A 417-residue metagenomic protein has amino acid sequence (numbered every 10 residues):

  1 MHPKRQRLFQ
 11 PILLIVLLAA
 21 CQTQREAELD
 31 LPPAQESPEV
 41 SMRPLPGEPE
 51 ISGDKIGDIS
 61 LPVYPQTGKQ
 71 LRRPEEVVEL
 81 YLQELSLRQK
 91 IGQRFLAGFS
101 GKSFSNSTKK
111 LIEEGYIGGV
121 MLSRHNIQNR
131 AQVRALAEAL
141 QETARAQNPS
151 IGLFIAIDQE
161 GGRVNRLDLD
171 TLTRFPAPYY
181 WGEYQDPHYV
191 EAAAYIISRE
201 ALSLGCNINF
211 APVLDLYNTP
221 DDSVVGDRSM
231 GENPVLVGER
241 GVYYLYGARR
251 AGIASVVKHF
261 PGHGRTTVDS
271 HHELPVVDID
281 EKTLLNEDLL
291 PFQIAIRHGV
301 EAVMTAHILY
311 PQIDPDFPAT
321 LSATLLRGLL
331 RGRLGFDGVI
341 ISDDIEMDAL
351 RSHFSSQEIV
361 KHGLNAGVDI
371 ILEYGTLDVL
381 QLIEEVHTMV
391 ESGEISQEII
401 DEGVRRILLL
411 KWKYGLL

Functional and structural regions predicted by a protein language model:
R5-L14: Sec-dependent signal peptide recognition, specifically the positively charged N-region followed immediately by
L18-A20: C-terminal motif of bacterial Sec signal peptides marking the signal peptidase cleavage site
Q22-L169: N-terminal hydrophobic targeting/anchoring segments and the immediately downstream early-domain regions of hydrolases
Q93, G118, I151-L153, C206-N207 (+4 more regions): Short, well-ordered coil/turn segments that N-cap beta-strands
L111-V237, H259, G264-D278, A306-L321 (+1 more regions): Enzymes and membrane/adaptor proteins characterized by extended Gly/Ser/Thr/Asp/Glu-rich, aromatic-dotted
R240-V257, T283, E287-H298: Phosphate/pyrophosphate-binding betaalpha-module
T388-L417: Mid-to-C-terminal alpha-helical segments outside catalytic/metal-binding sites
